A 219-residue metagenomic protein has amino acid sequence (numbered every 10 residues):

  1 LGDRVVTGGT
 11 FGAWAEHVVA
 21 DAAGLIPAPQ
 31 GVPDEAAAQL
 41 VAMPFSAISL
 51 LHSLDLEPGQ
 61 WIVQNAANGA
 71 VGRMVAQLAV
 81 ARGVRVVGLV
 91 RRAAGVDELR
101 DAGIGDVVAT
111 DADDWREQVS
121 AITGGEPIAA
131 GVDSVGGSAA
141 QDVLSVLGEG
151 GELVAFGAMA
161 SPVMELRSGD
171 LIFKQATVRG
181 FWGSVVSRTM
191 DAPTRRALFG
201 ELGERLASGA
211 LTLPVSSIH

Functional and structural regions predicted by a protein language model:
R4, W61, R85, G151-E152 (+1 more regions): Short glycine-centered segments of the SAM/dcSAM-binding site in methyltransferase folds
V5-A66: NAD(P)H dinucleotide-binding glycine-rich loop of Rossmann-like/cofactor-binding domains, especially the beta1-alpha1
V6, V63, A129-V132, V154: N-terminal Rossmann-like NAD(P) cofactor-binding module of classical short-chain dehydrogenase/reductase
V41-A112: Mid-domain Rossmann-like dinucleotide-binding core that forms the NAD(H)/NADP(H) cofactor-binding site
H52-L56, T123-G124, V146: Glycine-rich helix-loop-beta junction characteristic of Rossmann-like nucleotide cofactor-binding loops
A66-A67, V135, A158: NAD(P)H cofactor-binding loop motif with strongest signal on the N-terminal glycine-rich segment
V90, L99, S138-L211: Glycine-rich phosphate-binding loop and adjacent beta-alpha segment of Rossmann(oid) nucleotide-cofactor-binding
D114-E126: Short amphipathic alpha-helix with an adjacent loop that forms part of the alpha/beta core around
